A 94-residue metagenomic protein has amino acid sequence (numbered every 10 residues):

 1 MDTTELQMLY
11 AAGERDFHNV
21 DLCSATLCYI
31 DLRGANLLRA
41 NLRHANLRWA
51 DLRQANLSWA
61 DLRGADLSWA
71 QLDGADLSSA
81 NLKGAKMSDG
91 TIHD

Functional and structural regions predicted by a protein language model:
M1-D94: Tandem repeat scaffolds
